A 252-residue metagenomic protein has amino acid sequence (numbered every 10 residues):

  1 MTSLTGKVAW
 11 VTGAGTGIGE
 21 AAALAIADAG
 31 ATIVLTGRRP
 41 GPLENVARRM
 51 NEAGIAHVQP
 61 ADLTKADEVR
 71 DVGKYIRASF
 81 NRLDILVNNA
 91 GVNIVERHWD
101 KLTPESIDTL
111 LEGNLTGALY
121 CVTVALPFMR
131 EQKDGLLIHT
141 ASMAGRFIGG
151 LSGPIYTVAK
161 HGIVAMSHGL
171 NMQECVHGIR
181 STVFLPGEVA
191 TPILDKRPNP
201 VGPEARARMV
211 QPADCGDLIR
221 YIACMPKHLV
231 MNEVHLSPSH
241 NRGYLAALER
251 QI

Functional and structural regions predicted by a protein language model:
G15-G17: Conserved glycine-rich cofactor-binding loop
A31-N45: Conserved glycine-rich Rossmann-like NAD(P)H-binding loop of the short-chain dehydrogenase/reductase
G41, P60-D71, P104: The beta1-alpha1 cofactor-binding region of Rossmann-like NAD(H)/NADP(H)-dependent oxidoreductases
R70, N93-D108, S152-I155: Conserved mid-core segment of classical short-chain dehydrogenase/reductases
D100-L119, D134, I138, I163: Catalytic Tyr-X3-Lys loop
V122, A159: Active-site helix of classical SDR
S142: Residue(s) in the substrate-gating loop at a strand-loop-helix junction that position the organic substrate next
V176, V183-F184, P203-L245, E249: C-terminal helical subdomain
